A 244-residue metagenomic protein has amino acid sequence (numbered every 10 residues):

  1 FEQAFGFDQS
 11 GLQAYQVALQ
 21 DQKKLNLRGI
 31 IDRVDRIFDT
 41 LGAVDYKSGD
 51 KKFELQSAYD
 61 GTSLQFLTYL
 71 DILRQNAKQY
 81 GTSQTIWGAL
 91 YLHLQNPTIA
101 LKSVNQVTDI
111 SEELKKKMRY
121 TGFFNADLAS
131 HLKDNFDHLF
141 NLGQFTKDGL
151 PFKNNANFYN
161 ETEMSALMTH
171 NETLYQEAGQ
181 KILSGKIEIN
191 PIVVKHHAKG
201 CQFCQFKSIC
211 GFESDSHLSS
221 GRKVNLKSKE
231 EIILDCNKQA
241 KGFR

Functional and structural regions predicted by a protein language model:
F1-R244: Structural signature of nuclease core domains in nucleic-acid processing machines
